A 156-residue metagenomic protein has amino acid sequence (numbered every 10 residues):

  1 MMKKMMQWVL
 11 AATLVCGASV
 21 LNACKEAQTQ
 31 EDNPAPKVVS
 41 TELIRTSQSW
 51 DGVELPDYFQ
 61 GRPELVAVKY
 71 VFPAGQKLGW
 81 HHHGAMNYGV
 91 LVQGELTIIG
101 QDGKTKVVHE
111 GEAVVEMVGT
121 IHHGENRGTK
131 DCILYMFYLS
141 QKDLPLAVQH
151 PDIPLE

Functional and structural regions predicted by a protein language model:
M1-V9: Bacterial N-terminal signal peptides that target proteins for export
M5, A18-E64, H150-E156: A short, N-terminal "cap"/entry segment at the start of jelly-roll beta-barrel domains of the cupin/DSBH fold
A11-S19: Bacterial N-terminal signal peptides
V66-H82, M117-G119: Conserved short histidine dyad/triad with adjacent acidic residue
K77-L78, E95-I99, A113: Short beta-strand segments in beta-sandwich/barrel cores
H83-D102: Glycine- and acidic-residue-biased ligand/ion/polar-headgroup-sensing regions
D102-G119: Short acidic-glycine-tyrosine-enriched beta hairpin
H109, G119-L144: Ligand-binding loop in jelly-roll beta-barrel domains
